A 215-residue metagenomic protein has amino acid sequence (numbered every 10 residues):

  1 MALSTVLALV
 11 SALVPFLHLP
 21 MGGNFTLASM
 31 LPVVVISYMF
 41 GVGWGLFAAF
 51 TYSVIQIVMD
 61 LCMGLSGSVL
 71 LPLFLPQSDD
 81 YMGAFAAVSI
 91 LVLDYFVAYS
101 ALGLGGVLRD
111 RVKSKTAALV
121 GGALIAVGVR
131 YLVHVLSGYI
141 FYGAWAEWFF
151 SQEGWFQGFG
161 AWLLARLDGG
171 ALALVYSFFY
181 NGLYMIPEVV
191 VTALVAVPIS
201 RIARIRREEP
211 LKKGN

Functional and structural regions predicted by a protein language model:
M1-N215: Loop-helix junctions at membrane interfaces
